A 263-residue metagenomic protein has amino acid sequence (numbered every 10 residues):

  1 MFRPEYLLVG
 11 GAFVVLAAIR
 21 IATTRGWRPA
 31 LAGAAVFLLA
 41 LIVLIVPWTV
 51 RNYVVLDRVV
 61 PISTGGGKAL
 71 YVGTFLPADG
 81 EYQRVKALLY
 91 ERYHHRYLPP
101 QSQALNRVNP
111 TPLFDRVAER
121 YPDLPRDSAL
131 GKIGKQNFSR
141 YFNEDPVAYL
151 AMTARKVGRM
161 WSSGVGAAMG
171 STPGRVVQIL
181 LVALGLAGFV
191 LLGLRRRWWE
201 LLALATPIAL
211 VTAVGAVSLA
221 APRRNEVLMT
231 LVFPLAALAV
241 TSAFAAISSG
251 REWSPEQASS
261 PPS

Functional and structural regions predicted by a protein language model:
M1-V9, Y53-L56, G170, G174 (+1 more regions): Membrane-interface catalytic loops of GT-C/OST-like multi-pass glycosylation enzymes that act
F2, V46-V50, V190-G193, P207-R223: Transmembrane-helix signature of polytopic, lipid-linked glycan biosynthesis machinery
E5-R20, S63, T230, A236 (+1 more regions): Transmembrane-embedded, aromatic-rich helix segments that form part of the hydrophobic channel/pocket engaging
V9-I42, A246-I247: Perimembrane helix-loop-helix junctions
G10-G11, V177-L184, V227-L235: Membrane-embedded alpha-helical segments of multi-pass membrane proteins, especially the transmembrane helices
P61-M152: Membrane-proximal stem/loop segments at transmembrane-domain junctions that anchor or position
D123-L124, S128-L204: Membrane-interface anchor segments at the N-terminal boundary of transmembrane helices in multi-pass membrane enzymes
F244-S263: Short, intrinsically disordered terminal tails adjacent to the first/last structured region
